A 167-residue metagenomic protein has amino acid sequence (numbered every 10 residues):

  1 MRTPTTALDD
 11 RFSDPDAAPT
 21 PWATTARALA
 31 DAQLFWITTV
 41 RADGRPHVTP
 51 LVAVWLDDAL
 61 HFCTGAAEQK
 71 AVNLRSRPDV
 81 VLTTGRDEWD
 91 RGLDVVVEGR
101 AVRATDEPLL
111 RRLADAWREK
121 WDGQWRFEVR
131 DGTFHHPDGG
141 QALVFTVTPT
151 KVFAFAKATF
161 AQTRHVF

Functional and structural regions predicted by a protein language model:
M1-P19, L93-F167: Charged, gly/pro-rich active-site loop segments
L8-W36: Short, basic/aromatic recognition patches
A26-R27, V52, V72, H135-P137: Short secondary-structure boundary/capping segments
L29-A30, R75-S76, R118: Alpha-helix boundary recognition
A32-A66, V72-L74, V80-G85, L93-V97: Short beta-strand segments
D43-R45, E88-D90, H135-G139: A short beta-turn/loop motif at secondary-structure boundaries
E68-K70, W89, A161-Q162: Short, surface-exposed beta-strand-loop junctions and turns on beta-sheet-rich folds
